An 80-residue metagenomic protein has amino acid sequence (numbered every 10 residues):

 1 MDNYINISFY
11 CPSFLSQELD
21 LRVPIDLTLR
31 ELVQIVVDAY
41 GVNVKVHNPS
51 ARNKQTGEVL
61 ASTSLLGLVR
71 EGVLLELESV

Functional and structural regions predicted by a protein language model:
M1-R22, Q34: Eukaryote-biased recognition of intrinsically disordered, low-complexity regulatory segments
S8-F9, D38, S64: Intrinsically disordered, low-complexity boundary segments flanking structured domains
F14-S16, I25, V46-L66: Short acidic beta-strand-loop surface patches of small beta-rich interaction domains
P24-V44: Short amphipathic, charge-patterned alpha-helical segments
E71-L75: Loop/turn positions that initiate beta-strands
